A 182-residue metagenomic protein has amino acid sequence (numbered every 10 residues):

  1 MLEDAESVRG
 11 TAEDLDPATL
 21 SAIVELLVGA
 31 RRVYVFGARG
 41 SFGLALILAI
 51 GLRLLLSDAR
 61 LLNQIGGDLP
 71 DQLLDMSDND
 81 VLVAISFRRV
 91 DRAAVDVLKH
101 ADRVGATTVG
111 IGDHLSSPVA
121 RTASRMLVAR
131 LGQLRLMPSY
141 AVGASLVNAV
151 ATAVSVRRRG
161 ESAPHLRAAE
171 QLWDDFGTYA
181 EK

Functional and structural regions predicted by a protein language model:
M1-R9: Helix-enriched interaction subdomains in cytosolic or periplasmic regions, typified by TIR/SEFIR signaling/NADase cores
R9-T11, A153: Helix-loop "lid/cap" segments that line or gate small-molecule binding pockets
T11-G29: A short, well-structured juxtamembrane/interface segment
D16-T19, S41, E161-H165: Residue-level recognition of alpha-helical structural elements
G29-V156: Glycine-rich phosphate-binding loops that contact phosphosugars or nucleotide phosphates
R157-K182: Internal, active-site/partner-interface "lid" segment
